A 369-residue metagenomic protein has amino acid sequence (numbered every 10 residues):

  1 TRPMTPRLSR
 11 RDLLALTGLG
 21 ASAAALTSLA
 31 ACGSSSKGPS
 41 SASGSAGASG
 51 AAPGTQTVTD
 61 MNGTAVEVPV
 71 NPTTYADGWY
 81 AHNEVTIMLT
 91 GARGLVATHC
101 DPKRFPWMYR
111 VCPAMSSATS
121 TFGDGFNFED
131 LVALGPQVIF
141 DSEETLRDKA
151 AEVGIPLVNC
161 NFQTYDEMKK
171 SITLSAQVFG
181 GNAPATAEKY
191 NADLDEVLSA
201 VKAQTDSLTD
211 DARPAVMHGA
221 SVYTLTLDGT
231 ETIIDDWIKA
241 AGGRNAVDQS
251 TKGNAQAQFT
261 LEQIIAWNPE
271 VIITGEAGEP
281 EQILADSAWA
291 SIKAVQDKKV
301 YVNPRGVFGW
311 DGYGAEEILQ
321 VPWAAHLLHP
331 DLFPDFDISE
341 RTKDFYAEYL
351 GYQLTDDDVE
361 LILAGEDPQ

Functional and structural regions predicted by a protein language model:
T1-D12, T17-S28: N-terminal secretory signal peptides
S28-S45: Bacterial lipoprotein signal-peptidase II cleavage site
M61-G63, A118-E129, T251-L261: Short helix-initiation/N-cap motifs at beta->coil->alpha
A65, R147-T226, V247-D248, P304-P368: Extracytoplasmic substrate-binding proteins
A76-G78, V96-T98, V138-S142, V158-C160 (+4 more regions): Structural recognition of the beta-strand scaffold that forms the well-ordered cores of secreted hydrolase catalytic
D77-V138, A246: A short, structured surface patch at a secondary-structure boundary
F128-D141, L261-T274: Proline-aspartate-enriched helix->loop->beta-strand connector
T230-A255: Alpha-helical, coiled-coil/dimerization segments enriched in small aliphatic residues
